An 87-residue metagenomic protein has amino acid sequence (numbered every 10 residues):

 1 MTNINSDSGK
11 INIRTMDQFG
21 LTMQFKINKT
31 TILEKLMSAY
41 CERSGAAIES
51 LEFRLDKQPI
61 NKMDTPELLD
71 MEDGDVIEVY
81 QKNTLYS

Functional and structural regions predicted by a protein language model:
M1-S87: Ubiquitin system architectures
